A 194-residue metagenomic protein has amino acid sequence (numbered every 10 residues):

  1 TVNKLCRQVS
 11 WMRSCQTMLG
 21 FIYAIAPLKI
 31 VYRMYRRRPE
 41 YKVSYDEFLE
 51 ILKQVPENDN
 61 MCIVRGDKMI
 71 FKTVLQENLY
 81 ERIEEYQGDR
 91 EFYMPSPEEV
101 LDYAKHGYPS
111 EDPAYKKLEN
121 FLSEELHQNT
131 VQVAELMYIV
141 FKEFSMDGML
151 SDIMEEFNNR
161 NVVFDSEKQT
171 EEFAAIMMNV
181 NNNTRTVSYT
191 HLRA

Functional and structural regions predicted by a protein language model:
Q8-I25: Positively charged, polyanion-binding regions of nucleic-acid-associated proteins
A26-Y35: Short acidic, hydrophobic short linear motifs in intrinsically disordered regions
E40-V64, A174-I176: Charge-enriched amphipathic alpha-helical scaffolds
C62, G66-D147: Long, charge-rich, low-complexity intrinsically disordered regions
S166-Q169, N181-N182: Charged, amphipathic alpha-helical regulatory modules used for macromolecular assembly or allosteric control
T190-A194: Conserved small/polar residues in nucleotide/adenosyl-binding loops
